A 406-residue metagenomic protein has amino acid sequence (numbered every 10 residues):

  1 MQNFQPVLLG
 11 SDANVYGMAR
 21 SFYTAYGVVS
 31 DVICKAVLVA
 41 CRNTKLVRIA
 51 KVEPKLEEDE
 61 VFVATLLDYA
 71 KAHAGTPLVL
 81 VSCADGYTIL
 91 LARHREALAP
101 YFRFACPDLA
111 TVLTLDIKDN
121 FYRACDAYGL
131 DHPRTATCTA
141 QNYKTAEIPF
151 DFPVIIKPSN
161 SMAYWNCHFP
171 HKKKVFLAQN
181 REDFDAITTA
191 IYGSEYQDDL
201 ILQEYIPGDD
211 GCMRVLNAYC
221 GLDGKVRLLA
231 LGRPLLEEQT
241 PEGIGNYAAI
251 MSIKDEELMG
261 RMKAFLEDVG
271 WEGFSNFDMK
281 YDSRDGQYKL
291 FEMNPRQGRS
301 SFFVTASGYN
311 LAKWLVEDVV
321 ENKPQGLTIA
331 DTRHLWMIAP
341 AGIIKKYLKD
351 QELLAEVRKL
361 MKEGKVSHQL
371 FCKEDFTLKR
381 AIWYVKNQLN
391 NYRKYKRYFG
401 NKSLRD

Functional and structural regions predicted by a protein language model:
M1-P107, Q141-T145, Q388-G400: ATP-binding N-terminal substructure of ATP-dependent carboxylate-amine bond-forming enzymes
T114-L200, L222-D223: Active-site nucleotide/adenylate-binding loops and adjacent lid/helix of ATP-dependent enzymes
A178-E238, I253-G260, Y281, Y288-K289: Phosphate-binding site of ATP-dependent enzymes
I201, F274-N276, Q325-D331: Flexible, glycine/charged-enriched surface loops at secondary-structure junctions
L235-Y247, N294-G308: Glycine-rich phosphate/pyrophosphate-binding beta-alpha loops
G243-I244, I253-F277: Oxyanion-binding "anion nests"
L266-F302: Conserved metal-phosphate-binding beta-hairpin within the catalytic cores of diverse ATP-dependent phosphoryl-transfer
E317-D406: Peripheral (often C-terminal) accessory segments that flank ATP-dependent C-N-forming ligase machineries
